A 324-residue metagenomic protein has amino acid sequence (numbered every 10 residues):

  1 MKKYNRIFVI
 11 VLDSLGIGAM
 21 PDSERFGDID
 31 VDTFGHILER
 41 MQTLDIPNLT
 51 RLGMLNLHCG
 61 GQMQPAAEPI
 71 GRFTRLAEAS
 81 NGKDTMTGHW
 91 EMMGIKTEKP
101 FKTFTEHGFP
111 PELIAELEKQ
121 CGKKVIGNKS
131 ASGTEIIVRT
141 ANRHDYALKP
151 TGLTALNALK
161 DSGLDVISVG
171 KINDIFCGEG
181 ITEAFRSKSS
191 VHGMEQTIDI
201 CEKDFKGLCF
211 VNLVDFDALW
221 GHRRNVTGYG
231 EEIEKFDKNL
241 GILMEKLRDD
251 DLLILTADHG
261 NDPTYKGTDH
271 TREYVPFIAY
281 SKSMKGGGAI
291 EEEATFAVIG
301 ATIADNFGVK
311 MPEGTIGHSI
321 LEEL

Functional and structural regions predicted by a protein language model:
M1-L324: Feature captures the catalytic ectodomains and active-site-proximal regions of enzymes that hydrolyze or transfer
